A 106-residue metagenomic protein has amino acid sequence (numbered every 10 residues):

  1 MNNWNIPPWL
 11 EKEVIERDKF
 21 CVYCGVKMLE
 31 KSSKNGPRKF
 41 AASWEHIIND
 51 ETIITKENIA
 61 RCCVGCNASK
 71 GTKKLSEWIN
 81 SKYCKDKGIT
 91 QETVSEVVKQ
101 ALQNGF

Functional and structural regions predicted by a protein language model:
M1, K34-N35, G65: Intrinsically disordered, low-complexity segments enriched in polar/charged residues with Gly/Pro, especially when
M1-V26, K85-F106: Short, charged surface segments at domain edges that flank catalytic/cofactor-binding sites
R17-F20, N58-C62: Secretory pathway export signals and precursors
V26-R61, K70-E77: Histidine-centered nuclease catalytic patch
D50, S81-K85: A short linear boundary/processing microfeature
C62-N80, V97-F106: Long, charge-rich boundary regions
